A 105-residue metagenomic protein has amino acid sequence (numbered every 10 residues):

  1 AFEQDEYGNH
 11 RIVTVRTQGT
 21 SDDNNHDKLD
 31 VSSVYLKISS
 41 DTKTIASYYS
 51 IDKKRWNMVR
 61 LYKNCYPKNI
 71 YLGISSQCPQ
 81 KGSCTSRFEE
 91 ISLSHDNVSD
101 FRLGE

Functional and structural regions predicted by a protein language model:
A1-E105: Extracellular glycan-recognition regions
